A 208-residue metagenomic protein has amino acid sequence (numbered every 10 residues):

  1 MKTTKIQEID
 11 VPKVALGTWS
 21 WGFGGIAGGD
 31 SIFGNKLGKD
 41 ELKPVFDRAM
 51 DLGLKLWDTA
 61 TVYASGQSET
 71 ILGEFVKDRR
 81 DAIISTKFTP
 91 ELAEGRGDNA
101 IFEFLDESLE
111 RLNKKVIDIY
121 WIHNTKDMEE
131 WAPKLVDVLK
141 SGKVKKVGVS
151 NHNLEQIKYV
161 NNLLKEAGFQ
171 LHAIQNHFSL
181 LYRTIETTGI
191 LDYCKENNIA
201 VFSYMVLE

Functional and structural regions predicted by a protein language model:
M1-A82: N-terminal binding-site loop/beta-alpha segment at the start of enzyme catalytic domains that lines or forms
E8-D10, D51, G73-I83, D106-N113 (+3 more regions): Acidic (Asp/Glu)-rich catalytic clusters
L16, L42, A49, W57 (+8 more regions): Conserved, mostly hydrophobic/aromatic
G17, A60-Y63, Y120-H123, S150 (+1 more regions): Conserved residues at the C-terminal ends of beta-strands
S20-G22, P90, L207: Active-site/binding-pocket entry motifs
F33-A49, R96-N113, M128-P133, L154-N162 (+1 more regions): Short, acidic/polar
R79-A93, Y120-H123, Q175-F178: A short, structured active-site edge motif that brings together acidic residues
T125-E208: Beta/alpha (TIM)-barrel catalytic core signal, keyed to glycine-rich beta->alpha loops juxtaposed to Asp/Glu that bind
